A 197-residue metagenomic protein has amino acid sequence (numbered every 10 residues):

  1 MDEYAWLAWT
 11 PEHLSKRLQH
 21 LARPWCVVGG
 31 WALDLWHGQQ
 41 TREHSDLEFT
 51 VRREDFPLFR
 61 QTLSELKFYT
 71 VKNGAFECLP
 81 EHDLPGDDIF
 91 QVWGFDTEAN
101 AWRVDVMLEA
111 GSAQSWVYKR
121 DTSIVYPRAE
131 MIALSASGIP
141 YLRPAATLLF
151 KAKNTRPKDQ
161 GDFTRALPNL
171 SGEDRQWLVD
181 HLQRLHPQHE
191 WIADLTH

Functional and structural regions predicted by a protein language model:
M1-H197: Compositionally biased terminal segments of proteins
